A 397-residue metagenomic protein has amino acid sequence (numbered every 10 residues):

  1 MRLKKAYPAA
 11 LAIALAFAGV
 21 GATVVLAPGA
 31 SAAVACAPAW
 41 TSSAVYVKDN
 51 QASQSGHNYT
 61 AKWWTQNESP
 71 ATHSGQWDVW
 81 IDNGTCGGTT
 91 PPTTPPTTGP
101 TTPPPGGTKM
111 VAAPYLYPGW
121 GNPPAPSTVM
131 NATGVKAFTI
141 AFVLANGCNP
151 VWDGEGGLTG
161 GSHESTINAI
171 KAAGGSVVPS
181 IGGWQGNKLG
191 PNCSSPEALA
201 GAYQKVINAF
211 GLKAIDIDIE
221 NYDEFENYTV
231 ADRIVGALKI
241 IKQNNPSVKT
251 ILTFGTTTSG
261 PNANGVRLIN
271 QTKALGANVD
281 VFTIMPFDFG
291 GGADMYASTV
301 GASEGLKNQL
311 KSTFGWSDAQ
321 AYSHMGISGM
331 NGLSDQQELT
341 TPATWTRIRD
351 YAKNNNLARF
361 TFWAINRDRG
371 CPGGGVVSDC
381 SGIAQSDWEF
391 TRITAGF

Functional and structural regions predicted by a protein language model:
L3-L11, F17, G21-G99: Tryptophan-rich substrate-binding surfaces of secreted polymer-degrading and adhesive proteins
V24-G29, P104-P105, D318: Short, conserved catalytic or adaptor-binding loops enriched in Gly and charged residues
S53, K171, K353: Anion (oxyanion) recognition and catalysis
G56-N58, W63-G75, G119, V143-N146 (+2 more regions): Acidic glycine-/aspartate-rich tracts in secreted/extracellular proteins
P105-I284, D288-W316, Q320-W345, C371-G396: Chitinase-like catalytic core of GlcNAc-active glycosidases
G326-G329, R359-A364: Conserved active-site loop/cleft motifs that coordinate metal ions or position small ligands
T341-A358: Short, low-complexity, polybasic intrinsically disordered segments
